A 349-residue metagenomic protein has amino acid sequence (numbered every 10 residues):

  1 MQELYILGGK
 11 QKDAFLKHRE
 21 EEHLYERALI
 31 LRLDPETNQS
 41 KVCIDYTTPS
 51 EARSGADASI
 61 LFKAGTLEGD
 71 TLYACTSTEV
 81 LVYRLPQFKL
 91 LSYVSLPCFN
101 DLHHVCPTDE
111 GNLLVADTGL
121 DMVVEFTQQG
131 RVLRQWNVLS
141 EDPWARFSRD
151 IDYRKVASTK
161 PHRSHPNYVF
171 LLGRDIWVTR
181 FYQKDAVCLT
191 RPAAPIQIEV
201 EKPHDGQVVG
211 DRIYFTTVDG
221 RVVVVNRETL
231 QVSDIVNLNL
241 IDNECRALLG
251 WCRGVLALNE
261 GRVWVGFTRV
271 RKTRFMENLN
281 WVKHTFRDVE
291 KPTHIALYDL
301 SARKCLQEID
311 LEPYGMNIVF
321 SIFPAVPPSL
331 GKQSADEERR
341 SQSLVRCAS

Functional and structural regions predicted by a protein language model:
M1, T66-G69, P107-E110, L171-G173 (+3 more regions): Residue-level detector of Asp-centered blade-edge/turn motifs that repeat once per structural unit in beta-propeller
I6-Y25, S59, R149, Y153-Y168 (+1 more regions): Short, conserved, GDST-rich strand-edge loop motifs in beta-rich repeat architectures
I6-Y25, Y73-S77, V115-G119, L171 (+4 more regions): Conserved beta-strand positions in repeat-built beta-propeller and related beta-rich domains
E22-E36, Q129, L279-R303: Beta-propeller blade signature
P35-T37, R84-F88, T127-R131, L189-A193 (+2 more regions): Short loop/turn segments that connect beta-strands within beta-propeller blades
S40-A58, V94-C98, L133-H162, S233-L248 (+1 more regions): Surface-exposed loop and turn segments in beta-propeller and other repeat-based domains that flank or scaffold
K41-C106, P313: Blade-loop segments of beta-propeller domains
D205-R227, S233-A296: Loop/turn-rich, solvent-exposed surfaces of beta-rich toroidal or solenoidal domains
